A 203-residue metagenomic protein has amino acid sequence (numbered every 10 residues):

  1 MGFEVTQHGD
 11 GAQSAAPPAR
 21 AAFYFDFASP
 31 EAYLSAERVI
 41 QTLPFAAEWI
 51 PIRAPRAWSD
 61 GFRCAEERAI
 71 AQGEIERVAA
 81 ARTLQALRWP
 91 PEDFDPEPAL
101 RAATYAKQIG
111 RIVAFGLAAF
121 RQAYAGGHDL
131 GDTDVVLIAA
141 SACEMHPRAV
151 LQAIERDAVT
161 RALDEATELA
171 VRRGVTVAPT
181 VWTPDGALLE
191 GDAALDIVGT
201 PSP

Functional and structural regions predicted by a protein language model:
M1-G11: Short hydrophobic short-linear motifs embedded in intrinsically disordered terminal tails or helical linkers
H8, A16-F45, R121-P203: C-terminal cap of thioredoxin/glutaredoxin-like
G9-D10, A19, I50-A54: A structural preference for long, well-packed, hydrophobic secondary-structure segments
F27, E31-A123: Structural alpha/beta surface segment adjacent to cysteine/selenocysteine redox centers across thiol/disulfide enzymes
